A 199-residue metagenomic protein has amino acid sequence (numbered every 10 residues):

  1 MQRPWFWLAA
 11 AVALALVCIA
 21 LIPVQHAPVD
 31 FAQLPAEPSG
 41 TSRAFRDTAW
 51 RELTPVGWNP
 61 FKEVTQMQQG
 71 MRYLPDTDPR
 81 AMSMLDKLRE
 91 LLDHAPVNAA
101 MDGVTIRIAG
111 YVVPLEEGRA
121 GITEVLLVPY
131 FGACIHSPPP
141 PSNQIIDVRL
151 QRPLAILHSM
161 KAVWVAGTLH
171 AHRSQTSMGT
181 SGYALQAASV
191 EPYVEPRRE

Functional and structural regions predicted by a protein language model:
Q2-E199: OB-fold and OB-like single-stranded nucleic-acid-recognition modules and their adjacent interaction interfaces
